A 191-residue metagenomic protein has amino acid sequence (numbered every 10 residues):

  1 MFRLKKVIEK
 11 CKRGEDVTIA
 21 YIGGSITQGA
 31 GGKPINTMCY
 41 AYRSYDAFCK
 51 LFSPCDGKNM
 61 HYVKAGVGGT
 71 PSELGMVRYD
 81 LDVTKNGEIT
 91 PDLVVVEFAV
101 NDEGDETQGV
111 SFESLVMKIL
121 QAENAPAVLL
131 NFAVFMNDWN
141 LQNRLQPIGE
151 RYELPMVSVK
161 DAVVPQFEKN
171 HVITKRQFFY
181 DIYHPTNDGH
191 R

Functional and structural regions predicted by a protein language model:
M1-A65, R78-T90, V94: Serine-esterase "nucleophile elbow" of acetyl-processing enzymes
L4-K5, A41, Y45, M76 (+3 more regions): Extracytoplasmic/secreted envelope proteins and their assembly/folding machinery, especially bacterial periplasmic
S25-Q28, V67-S72, A99-D105, P126 (+2 more regions): Solvent-exposed loop/turn segments at secondary-structure junctions within structured extracellular/periplasmic domains
A30-I35, L74-V77, D105-G109, L141-N143 (+1 more regions): Short, solvent-exposed loop/turn and secondary-structure capping segments
G32-N36, Y40, V67, P71 (+3 more regions): Extracytoplasmic/periplasmic, Sec-exported soluble proteins
V63-A65, L129, V157: General small-molecule cofactor/ligand-binding pocket signal
E97-N101, S111-P147, R151: Active-site segments of SGNH/GDSL-like serine hydrolases that catalyze O-acetyl group transfer/hydrolysis on lipids
D102, M136-R191: Catalytic His-Asp segment of secreted/periplasmic serine-dependent ester chemistry enzymes
